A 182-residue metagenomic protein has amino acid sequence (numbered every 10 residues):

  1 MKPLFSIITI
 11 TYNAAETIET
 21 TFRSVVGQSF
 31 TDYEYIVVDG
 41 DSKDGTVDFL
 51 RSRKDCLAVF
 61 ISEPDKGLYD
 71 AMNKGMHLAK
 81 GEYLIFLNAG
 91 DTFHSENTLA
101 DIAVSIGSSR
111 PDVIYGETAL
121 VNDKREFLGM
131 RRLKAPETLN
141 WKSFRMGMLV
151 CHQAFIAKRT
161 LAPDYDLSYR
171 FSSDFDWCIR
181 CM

Functional and structural regions predicted by a protein language model:
M1-G27: N-proximal low-complexity "stem/linker" segments adjacent to membrane-targeting elements
P3-S6, E34, D176: Cell-envelope/extracellular polymer assembly enzymes that use nucleotide-activated donors
E16-E19, D44-S52: Acidic helix N-cap motif at the loop->helix transition within catalytic regions of sugar-transfer enzymes
T31, D39-D48, N88: A conserved acidic beta->alpha catalytic loop
S62-A79: Glycine-rich, basic loop-to-helix element that forms the pyrophosphate-binding segment of sugar-nucleotide handling
L84: Short aromatic/hydrophobic "clamp" motif used to bind/position activated sugar donors
E96-L128: Conserved donor NDP-sugar-binding/catalytic core segment of glycosyltransferases
G116, M130-M182: Conserved nucleotide-sugar donor-binding catalytic segment
